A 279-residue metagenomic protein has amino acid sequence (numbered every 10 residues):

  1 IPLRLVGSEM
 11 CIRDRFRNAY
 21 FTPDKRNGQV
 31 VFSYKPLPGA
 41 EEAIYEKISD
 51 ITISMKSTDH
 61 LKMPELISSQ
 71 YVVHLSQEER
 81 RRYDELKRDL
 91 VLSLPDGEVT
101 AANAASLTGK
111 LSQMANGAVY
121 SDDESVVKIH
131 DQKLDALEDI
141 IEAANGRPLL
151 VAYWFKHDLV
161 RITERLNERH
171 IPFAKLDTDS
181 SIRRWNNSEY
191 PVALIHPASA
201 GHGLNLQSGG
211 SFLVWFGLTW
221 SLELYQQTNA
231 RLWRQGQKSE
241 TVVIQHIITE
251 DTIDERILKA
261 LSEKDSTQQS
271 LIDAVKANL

Functional and structural regions predicted by a protein language model:
I1-G7, I12: Single conserved hydrophobic/aromatic residue that forms the stacking wall/gate of nucleotide- or nucleobase-binding
R4, L159-T163, S181-R184, P191-V242: SF2 helicase motor core recognition
R13-K25, S57-Y71: Interdomain hinge/linker at the junction between the two RecA-like core domains of SF2 helicases
V30-G39, S68-L75: A short helix-loop-helix "switch/interaction" segment in the helical subdomain of ASCE P-loop NTPases
I53, Y71-V73, A174, V214 (+1 more regions): Hydrophobic/aromatic beta-strand patches that form the interior of the parallel beta-sheet core in alpha/beta enzyme
K62-Q207, T267, I272-L279: Conserved Helicase C-terminal RecA-like lobe
W220-L279: A conserved SF2-helicase RecA2
